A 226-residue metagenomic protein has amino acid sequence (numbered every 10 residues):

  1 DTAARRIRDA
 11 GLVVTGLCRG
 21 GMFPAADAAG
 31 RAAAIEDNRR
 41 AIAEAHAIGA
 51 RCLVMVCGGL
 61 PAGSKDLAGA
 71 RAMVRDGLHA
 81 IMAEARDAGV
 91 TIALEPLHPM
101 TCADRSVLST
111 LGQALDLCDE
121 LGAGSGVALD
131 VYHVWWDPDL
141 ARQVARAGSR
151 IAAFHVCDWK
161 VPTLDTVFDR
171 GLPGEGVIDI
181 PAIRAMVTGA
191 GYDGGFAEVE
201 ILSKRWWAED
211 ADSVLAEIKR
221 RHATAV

Functional and structural regions predicted by a protein language model:
D1, R19-P24, K204: Short active-site-proximal "capping" loops at secondary-structure junctions
T2-G11, G16: Aromatic-lined substrate-binding rim segments of carbohydrate-active enzymes
R8, L108-L129, W135-V226: Histidine-acidic metal/acid-base catalytic patches
R8-D9, P24-G126, W136, E209 (+1 more regions): Active-site acidic/histidine proton-transfer and metal-coordination neighborhood in alpha/beta enzyme cores
L12, A45, A50, I151 (+1 more regions): A structural motif
T15-G20, L53-V56, A93-L97, A128-Y132 (+2 more regions): A cross-family glycoside hydrolase active-site/sugar-binding cleft signature
R19, A103-D104, D169: Glycine-rich, flexible loop/turn motifs
G20-A25, L60-A62, K160-T166: Conserved radical SAM core fold
